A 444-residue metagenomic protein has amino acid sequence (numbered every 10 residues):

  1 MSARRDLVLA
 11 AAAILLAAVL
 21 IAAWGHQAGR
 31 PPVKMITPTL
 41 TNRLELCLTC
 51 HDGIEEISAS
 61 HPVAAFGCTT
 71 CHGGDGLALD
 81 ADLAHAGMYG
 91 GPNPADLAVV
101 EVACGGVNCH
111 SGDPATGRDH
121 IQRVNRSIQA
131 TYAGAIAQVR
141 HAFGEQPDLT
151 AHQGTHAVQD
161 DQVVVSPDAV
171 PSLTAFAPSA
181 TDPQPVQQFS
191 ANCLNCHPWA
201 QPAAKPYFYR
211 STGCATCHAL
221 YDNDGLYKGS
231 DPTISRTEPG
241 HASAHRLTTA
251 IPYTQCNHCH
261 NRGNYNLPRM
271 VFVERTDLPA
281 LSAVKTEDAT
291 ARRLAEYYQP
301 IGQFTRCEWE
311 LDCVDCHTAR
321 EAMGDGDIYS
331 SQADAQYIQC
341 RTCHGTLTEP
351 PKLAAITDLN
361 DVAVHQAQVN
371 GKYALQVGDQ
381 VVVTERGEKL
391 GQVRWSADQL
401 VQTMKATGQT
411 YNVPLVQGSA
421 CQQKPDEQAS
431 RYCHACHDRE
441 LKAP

Functional and structural regions predicted by a protein language model:
S2-N42, L48-E55, N93-A103, V107-R431 (+2 more regions): Extended surface/linker regions that mediate inter-domain or inter-protein docking in multi-component redox
C68-T70, G76: Active-site-surrounding "flap" and adjacent substrate/cofactor-binding loops of secreted or lumenal enzymes, prototyped
L79-A95: N-terminal juxtadomain amphipathic helix that follows a signal peptide/anchor or precedes a small N-terminal auxiliary
